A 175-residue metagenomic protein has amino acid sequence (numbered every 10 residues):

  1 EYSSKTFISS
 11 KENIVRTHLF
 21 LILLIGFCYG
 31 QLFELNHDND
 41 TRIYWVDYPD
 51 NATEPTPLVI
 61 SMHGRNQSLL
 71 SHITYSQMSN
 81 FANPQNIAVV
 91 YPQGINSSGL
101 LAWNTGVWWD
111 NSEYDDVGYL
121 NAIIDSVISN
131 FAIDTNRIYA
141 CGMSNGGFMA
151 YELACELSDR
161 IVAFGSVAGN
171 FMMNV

Functional and structural regions predicted by a protein language model:
E1-V15: N-terminal secretory signal peptides that target proteins for export/translocation
T17-F27: Sec-dependent N-terminal signal peptides
L35-Y48, E54-Y139, E152, E156: Serine-hydrolase catalytic machinery in alpha/beta-hydrolase-like enzymes
N136-V175: Primarily recognizes the serine-hydrolase "nucleophile elbow" in alpha/beta-hydrolase and SGNH/GDSL folds
